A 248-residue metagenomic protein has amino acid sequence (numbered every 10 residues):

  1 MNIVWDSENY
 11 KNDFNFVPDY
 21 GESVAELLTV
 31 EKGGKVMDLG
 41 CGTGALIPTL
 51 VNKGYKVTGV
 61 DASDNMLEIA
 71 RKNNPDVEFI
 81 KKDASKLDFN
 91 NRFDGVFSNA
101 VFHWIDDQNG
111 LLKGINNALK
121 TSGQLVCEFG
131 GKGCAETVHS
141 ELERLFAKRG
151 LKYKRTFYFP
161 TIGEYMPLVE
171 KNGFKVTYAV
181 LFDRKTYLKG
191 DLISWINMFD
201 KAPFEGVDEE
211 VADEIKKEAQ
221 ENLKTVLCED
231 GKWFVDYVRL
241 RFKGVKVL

Functional and structural regions predicted by a protein language model:
M1-G34, A45-T49, M66-I69, N73: Conserved class I S-adenosyl-L-methionine
M37-L39, T43-K86: Class I SAM-dependent methyltransferase SAM/SAH-binding core
S85-V96: A short acidic, Gly/Pro-enriched loop at the edge of an enzyme's catalytic core that lines a small-molecule cofactor
G95-Q108: A short SAM/SAH-binding and catalytic strip from SAM-dependent methyltransferases
N109-Q124: A short glycine-rich, Lys/Arg-flanked "PGG" loop and its adjoining helix->strand segment in the class I
Q124-K148: Conserved class I S-adenosyl-L-methionine
Y158-N172: Short alpha-helix
T177-D230: C-terminal helical/coil "lid" or tail adjacent to the Rossmann-like core of SAM-dependent
